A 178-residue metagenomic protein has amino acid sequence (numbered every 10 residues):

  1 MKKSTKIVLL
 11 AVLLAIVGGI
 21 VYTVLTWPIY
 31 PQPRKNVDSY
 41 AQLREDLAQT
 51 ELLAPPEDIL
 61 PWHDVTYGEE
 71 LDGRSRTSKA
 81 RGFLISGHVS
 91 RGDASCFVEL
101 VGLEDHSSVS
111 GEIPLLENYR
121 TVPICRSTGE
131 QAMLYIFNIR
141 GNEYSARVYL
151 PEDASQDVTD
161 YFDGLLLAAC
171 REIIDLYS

Functional and structural regions predicted by a protein language model:
M1-V17: N-terminal Sec-pathway targeting helices
K6, G19-D93: N-terminal "mature-domain start" segment
A11-V12, I16, H63, E69 (+1 more regions): N-terminal regions of proteins, emphasizing targeting and processing segments when present
E57-R76, C96-L100, E117-T128, A132 (+1 more regions): Generic structural motif
G68, S86, S90, E99-V101 (+2 more regions): A structural detector for beta-sheet-dominated domains
S75-N118: Structured, soluble extracytoplasmic/luminal domains of envelope-associated proteins
G111-S178: A short, solvent-exposed beta-edge/loop patch
